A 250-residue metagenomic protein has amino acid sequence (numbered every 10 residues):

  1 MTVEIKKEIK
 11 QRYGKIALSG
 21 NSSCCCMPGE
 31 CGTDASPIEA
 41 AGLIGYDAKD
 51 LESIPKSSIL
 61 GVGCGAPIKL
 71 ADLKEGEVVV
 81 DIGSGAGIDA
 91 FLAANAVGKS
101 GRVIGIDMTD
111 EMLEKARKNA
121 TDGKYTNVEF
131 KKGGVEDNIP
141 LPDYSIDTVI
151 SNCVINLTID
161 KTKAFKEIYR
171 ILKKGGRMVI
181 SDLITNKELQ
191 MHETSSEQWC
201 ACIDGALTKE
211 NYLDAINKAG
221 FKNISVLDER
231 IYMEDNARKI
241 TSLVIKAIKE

Functional and structural regions predicted by a protein language model:
A35-V78, D89-L92, A96: Conserved alpha-helix/loop element of class I SAM-dependent methyltransferases that forms part of the SAM/SAH-binding
E75, E136-T148: A short acidic, Gly/Pro-enriched loop at the edge of an enzyme's catalytic core that lines a small-molecule cofactor
T109-E111: Conserved SAM/SAH-binding beta-strand->alpha-helix loop
K124-D137: Conserved SAM-binding strand-loop segment of SAM-dependent methyltransferases
T162-R177: A short glycine-rich, Lys/Arg-flanked "PGG" loop and its adjoining helix->strand segment in the class I
T185-I203: Short, glycine-/aromatic-enriched active-site segment of Class I SAM-dependent methyltransferases
D204-G220: Short alpha-helix
K222, Y232-E250: Core SAM-dependent methyltransferase catalytic element
